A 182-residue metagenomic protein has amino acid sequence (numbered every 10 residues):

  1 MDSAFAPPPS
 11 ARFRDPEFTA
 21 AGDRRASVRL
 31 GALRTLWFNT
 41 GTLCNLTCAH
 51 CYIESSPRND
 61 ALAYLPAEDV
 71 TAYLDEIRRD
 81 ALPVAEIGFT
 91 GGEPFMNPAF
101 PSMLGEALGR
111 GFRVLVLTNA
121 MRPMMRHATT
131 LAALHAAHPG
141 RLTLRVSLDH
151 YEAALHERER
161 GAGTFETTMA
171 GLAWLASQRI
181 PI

Functional and structural regions predicted by a protein language model:
D2-G91, F95-R113: Conserved alpha-helical substructure of the radical SAM core
R58-Y73, G92-H138, L144-G171: Canonical radical SAM enzyme core domain
R78-L82, A132-P139, R179-P181: Alpha-helix termini
D80, R110, G171-I182: A structural motif corresponding to the C-terminal end of an alpha-helix and its immediate exit/capping segment
V84-I87, L142-T143, I182: Residue-level recognition of the N-termini of beta-strands and the immediately preceding loop/turn
